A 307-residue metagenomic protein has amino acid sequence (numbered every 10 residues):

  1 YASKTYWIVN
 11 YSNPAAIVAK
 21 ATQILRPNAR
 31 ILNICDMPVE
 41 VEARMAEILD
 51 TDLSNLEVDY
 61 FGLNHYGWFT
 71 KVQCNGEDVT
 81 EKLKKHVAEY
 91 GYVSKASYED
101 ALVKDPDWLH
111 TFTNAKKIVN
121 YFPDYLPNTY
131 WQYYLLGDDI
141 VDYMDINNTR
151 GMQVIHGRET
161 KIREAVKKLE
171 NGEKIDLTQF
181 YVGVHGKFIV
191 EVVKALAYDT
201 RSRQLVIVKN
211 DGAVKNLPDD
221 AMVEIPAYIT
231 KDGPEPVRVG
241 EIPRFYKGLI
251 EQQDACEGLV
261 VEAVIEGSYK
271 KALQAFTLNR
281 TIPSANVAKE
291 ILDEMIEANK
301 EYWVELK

Functional and structural regions predicted by a protein language model:
Y1-N75: Internal, well-ordered domain-core segments that constitute the primary functional module of diverse proteins
E47-K307: Long, compositionally biased stretches enriched for glycine and/or charged residues
